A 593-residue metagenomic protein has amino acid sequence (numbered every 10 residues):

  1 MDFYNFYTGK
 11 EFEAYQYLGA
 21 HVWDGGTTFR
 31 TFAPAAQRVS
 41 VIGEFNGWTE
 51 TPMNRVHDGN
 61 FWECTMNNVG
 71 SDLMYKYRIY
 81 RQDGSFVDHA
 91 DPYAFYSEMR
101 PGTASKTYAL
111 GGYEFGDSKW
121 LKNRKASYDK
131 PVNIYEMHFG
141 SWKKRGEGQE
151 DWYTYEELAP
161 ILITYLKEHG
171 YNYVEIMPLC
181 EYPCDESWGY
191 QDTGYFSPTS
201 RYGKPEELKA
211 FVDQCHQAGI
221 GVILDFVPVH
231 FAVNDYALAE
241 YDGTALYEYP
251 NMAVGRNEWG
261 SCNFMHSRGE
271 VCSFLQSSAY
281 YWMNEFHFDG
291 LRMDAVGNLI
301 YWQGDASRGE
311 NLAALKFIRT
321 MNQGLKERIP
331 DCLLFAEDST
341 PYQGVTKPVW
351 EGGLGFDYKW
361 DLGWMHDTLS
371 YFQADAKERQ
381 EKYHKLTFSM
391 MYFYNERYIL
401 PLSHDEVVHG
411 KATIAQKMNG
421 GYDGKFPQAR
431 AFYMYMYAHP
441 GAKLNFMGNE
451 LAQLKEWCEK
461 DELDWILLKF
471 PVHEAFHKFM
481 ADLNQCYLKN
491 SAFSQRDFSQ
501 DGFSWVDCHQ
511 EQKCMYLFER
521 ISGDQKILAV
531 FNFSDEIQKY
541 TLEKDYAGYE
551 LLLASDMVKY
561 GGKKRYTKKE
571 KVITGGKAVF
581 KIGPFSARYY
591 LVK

Functional and structural regions predicted by a protein language model:
M1-P131, Y155-L166, G424-F426, H439-N445 (+1 more regions): Carbohydrate-interacting/catalytic domains
T31, Y77, M137, I176 (+10 more regions): Conserved, mostly hydrophobic/aromatic
A33, H57, N68, H138-K143 (+9 more regions): Short, flexible loop/turn elements at secondary-structure junctions
N54, D185-G189, V233-E240, T346-K347 (+3 more regions): Short glycine-biased active-site loop of nucleotidyltransferases that positions the nucleotide triphosphate and helps
E98, S118-D129, H138-F288, R292-E310 (+1 more regions): Substrate-binding/active-site clefts of carbohydrate-active enzymes
R100-G102, H287-D289, G304-K460, L488 (+3 more regions): Conserved alpha/beta catalytic core and glycan-binding cleft of carbohydrate-active enzymes
Y195, T199-G203, H266, R308-L312 (+3 more regions): Short, contiguous acidic/charged loop-to-helix segments that flank catalytic cores in large enzymes
